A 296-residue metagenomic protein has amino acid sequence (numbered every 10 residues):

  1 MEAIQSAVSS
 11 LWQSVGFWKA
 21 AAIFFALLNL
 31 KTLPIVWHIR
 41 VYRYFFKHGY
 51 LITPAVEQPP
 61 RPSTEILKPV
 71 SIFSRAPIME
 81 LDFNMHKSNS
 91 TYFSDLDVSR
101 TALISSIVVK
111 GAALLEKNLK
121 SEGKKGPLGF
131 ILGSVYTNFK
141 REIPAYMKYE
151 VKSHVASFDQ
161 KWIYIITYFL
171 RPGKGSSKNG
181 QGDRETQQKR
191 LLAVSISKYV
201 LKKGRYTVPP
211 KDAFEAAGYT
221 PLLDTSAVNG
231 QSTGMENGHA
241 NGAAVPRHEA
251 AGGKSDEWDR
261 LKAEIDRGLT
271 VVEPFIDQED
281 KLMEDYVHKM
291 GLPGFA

Functional and structural regions predicted by a protein language model:
M1-V108, A112-E116: Extreme N-terminal segments of fungal proteins
E2-V41, F46, A145, H154-A296: HotDog/MaoC-like acyl-thioester-processing domains
I66-S71, K148-E150, V194: Intrinsic-disorder/low-complexity, polar/charged segments enriched in Ser/Thr/Lys/Arg/Asp/Glu/Gln
P69, F130-L132, Q160, L192: Eukaryote-biased feature marking scaffold/signaling PDZ-domain proteins and nuclear chromatin regulators
F73, Y136, E150-K152, Y164-I166: Beta-strand secondary-structure signal
F73-P77, N138, K198: Generic structural detector for well-ordered beta-strands
T101-Y149, V155-S157: Hydrophobic beta-strand-centered segment that forms part of the acyl-chain substrate-binding groove
